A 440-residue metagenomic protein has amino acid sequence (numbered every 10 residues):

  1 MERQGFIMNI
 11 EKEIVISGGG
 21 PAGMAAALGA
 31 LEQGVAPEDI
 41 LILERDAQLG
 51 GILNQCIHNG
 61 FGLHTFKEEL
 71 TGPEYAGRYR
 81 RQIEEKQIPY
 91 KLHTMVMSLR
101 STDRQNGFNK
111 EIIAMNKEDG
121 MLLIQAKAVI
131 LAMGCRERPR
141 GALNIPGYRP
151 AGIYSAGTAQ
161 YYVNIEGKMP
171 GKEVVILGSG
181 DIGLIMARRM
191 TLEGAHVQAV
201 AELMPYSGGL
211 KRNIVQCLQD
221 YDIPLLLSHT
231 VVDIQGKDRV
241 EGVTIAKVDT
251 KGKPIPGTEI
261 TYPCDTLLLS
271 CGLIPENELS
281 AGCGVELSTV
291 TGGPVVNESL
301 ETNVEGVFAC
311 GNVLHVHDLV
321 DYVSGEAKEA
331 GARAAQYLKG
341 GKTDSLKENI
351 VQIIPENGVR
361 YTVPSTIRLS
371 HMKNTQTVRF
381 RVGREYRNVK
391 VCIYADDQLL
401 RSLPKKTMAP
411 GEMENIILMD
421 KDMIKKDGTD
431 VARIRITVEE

Functional and structural regions predicted by a protein language model:
E2-S17, A36, A76-E173, T250-G257 (+2 more regions): FAD-binding core/adjacent interface of flavoenzyme oxidoreductases
I14-R78, Q82, Y161, P170-I214 (+2 more regions): Beta1-alpha1 glycine-rich phosphate/pyrophosphate-binding loop at the start of Rossmann-like nucleotide-binding domains
R80-A114, T191-E278, N374-T407: A Rossmann-like FAD-binding core segment of flavoenzymes
M121-L122, A128-L225, T230-R239, G306 (+1 more regions): Predominantly flavin-linked oxidoreductase catalytic cores and closely associated redox partners
L131, I153-V163, T266-H317: FAD-site-proximal beta/loop scaffold in flavoenzymes
D321, E329, R333-L403: Mid-to-C-terminal Rossmann-like scaffold of FAD/NAD(P)H-dependent oxidoreductases
V378, V391, K421-E440: Short, aromatic- and glycine-rich surface loops/edge beta-strands on solvent-exposed regions
A409-M419: Aromatic sugar-binding surface patches on proteins that engage polysaccharides or sugar-phosphate polymers
